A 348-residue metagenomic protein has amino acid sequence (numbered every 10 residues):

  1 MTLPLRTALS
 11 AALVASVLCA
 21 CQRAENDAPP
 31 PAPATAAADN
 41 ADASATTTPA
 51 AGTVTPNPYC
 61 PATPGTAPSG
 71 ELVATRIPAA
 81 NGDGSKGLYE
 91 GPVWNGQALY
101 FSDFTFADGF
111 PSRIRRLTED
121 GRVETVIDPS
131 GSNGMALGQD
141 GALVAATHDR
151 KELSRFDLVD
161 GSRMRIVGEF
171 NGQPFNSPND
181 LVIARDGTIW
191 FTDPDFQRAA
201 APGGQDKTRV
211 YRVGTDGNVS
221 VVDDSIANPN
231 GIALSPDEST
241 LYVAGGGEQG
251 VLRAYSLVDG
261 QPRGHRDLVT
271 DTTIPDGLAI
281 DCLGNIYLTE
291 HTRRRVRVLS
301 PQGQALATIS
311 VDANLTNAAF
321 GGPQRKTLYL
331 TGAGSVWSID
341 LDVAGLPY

Functional and structural regions predicted by a protein language model:
M1-L9: Bacterial N-terminal signal peptides that target proteins for export
C21-A24: Bacterial signal peptide processing site
G52-S85, E119-G121, R266: A short helix->beta-strand "capping" segment at the edge of beta-propeller domains
G82-A98, P111-S112, I127-T147, E152 (+7 more regions): Beta-rich, blade/repeat-based domains predominating in secreted/periplasmic proteins but also intracellular
Y100-T125: Beta-propeller domains
F104-F106, H148, P194-F196, G246-G247 (+4 more regions): Short loop/turn segments immediately following the C-termini of beta-strands
D108-I114, K151-S154, R198-A199, T208-V210 (+3 more regions): Structural signal for beta-propeller blades
L117-R122, D157-G161, V213-G217, S256-Q261 (+2 more regions): Short loop/turn segments that connect beta-strands within beta-propeller blades
